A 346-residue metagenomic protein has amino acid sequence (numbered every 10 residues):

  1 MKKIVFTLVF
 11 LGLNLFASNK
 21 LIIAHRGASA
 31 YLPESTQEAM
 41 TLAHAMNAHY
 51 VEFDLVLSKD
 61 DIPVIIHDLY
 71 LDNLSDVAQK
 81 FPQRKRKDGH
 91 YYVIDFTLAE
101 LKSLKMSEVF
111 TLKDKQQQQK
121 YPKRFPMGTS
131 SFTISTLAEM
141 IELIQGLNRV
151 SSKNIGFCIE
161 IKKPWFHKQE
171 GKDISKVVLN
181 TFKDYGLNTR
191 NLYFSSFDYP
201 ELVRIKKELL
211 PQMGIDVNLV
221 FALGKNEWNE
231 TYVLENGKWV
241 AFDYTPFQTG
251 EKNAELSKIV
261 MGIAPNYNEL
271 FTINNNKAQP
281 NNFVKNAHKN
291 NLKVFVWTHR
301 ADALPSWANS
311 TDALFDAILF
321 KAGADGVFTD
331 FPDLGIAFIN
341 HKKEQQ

Functional and structural regions predicted by a protein language model:
M1-I4: Positively charged n-region of N-terminal signal peptides that target proteins for export
F6-T7, A30: General helical structural elements
V9-A17: Hydrophobic h-region of N-terminal signal peptides that target proteins for export in Gram-negative bacteria
A17-Q346: Phosphate-group recognition and catalysis centered on beta-loop-alpha active-site segments
